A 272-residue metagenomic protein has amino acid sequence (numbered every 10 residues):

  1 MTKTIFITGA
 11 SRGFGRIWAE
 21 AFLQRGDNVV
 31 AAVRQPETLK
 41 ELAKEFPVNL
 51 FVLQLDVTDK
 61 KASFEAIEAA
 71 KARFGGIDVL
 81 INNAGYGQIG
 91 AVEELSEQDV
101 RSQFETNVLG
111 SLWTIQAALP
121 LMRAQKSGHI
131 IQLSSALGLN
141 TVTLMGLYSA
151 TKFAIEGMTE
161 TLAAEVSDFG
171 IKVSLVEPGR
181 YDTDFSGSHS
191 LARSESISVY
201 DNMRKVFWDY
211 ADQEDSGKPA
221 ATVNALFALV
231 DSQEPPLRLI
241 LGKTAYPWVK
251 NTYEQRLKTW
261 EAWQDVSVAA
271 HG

Functional and structural regions predicted by a protein language model:
S11-R12: Conserved glycine-rich cofactor-binding loop
L55-E65, E97: The beta1-alpha1 cofactor-binding region of Rossmann-like NAD(H)/NADP(H)-dependent oxidoreductases
A69-N82, Q88: A glycine-rich helix->loop->beta "capping" turn within Rossmann-like NAD(P)(H)-dependent oxidoreductase domains
A91-V92, D99-R101: Substrate-binding pocket helix/loop in short-chain dehydrogenase/reductase
I115, T151: Active-site helix of classical SDR
S135: Residue(s) in the substrate-gating loop at a strand-loop-helix junction that position the organic substrate next
D168-P236: SDR active-site lid
